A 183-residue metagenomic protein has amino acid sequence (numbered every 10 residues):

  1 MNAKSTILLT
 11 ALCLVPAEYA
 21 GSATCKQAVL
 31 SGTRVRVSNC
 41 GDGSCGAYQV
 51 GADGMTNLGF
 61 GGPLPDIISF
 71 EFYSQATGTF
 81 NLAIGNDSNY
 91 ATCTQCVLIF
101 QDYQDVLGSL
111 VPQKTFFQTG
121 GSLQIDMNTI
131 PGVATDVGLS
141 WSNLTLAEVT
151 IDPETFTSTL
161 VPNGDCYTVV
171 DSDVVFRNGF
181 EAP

Functional and structural regions predicted by a protein language model:
M1-L8: Bacterial N-terminal signal peptides that target proteins for export
T10-Y19: Hydrophobic h-region of N-terminal signal peptides that target proteins for export in Gram-negative bacteria
L14, K26, G41, G46 (+2 more regions): Secreted/luminal cysteine- and crosslink-motif detector
A20-C25: Boundary at the C-terminal end of the N-terminal hydrophobic targeting segment
G43-V133: Surface-exposed helix/loop patches within compact recognition domains
P131-L160: Ser/Thr/Pro-rich, low-complexity mucin-like regions that serve as glycosylated stalks/linkers or repetitive adhesive
P153-D173: A recurrent domain-boundary module in secreted/ectodomain proteins
N178-F180: Ser/Thr-rich, Pro/Gly/Ala-heavy low-complexity intrinsically disordered linkers and tails of secreted extracellular
